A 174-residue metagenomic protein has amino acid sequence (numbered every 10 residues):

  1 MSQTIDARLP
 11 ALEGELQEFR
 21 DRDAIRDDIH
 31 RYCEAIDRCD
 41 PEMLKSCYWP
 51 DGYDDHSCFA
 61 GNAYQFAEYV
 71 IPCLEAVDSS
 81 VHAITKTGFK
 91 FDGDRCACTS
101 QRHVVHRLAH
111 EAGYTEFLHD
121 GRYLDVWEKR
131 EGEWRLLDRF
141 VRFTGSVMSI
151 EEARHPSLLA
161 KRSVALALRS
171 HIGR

Functional and structural regions predicted by a protein language model:
M1-E34, R38, S46: Short, low-complexity N-terminal intrinsically disordered segments enriched in polar/charged residues
S2-E13, E75-R174: A beta-strand edge to alpha-helix "cap/lid" segment located at domain peripheries
Q17, S57, E116: Flexible, active-site-adjacent loop/turn segments at secondary-structure boundaries
D40-V104: A solvent-exposed, acidic/Ser-Thr-rich amphipathic alpha-helical stretch
